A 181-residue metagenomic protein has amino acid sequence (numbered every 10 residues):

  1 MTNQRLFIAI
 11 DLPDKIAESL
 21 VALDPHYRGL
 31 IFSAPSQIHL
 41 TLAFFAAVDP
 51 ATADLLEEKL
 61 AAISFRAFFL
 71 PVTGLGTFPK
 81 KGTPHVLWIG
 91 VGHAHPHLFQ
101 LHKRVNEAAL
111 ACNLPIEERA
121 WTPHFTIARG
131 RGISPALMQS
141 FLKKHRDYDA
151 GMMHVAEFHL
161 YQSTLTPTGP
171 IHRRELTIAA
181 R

Functional and structural regions predicted by a protein language model:
M1-R181: Histidine-dependent nucleotide/RNA phosphoesterase domain, centered on the 2H-phosphoesterase fold with its duplicated
